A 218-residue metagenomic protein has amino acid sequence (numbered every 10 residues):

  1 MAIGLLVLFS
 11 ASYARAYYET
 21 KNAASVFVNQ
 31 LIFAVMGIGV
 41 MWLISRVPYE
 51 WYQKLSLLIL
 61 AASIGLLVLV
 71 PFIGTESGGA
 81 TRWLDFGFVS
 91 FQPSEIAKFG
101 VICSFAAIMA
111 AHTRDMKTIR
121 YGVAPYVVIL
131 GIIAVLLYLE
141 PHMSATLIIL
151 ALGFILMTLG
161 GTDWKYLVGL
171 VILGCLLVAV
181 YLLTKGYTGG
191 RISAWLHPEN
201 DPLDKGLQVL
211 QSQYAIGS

Functional and structural regions predicted by a protein language model:
M1-V7, L176: N-terminal signal-anchor transmembrane alpha helix
I3, M36, I73, G160 (+3 more regions): Short glycine-rich loop/turn motifs that provide flexible caps or phosphate-binding loops at active sites
L6-P141, P202, V209: Membrane-helix boundary/helix-loop-helix interface segments in multi-pass membrane proteins
L57-L60, I64, R120-L136, M143-L183: Hydrophobic alpha-helical segments of polytopic membrane proteins
S77-W83, Y166-S218: Hydrophobic, glycine- and aromatic-enriched re-entrant/interface helices and adjoining loop segments
M109, T113, Y138-L139, M157-L159 (+3 more regions): Hydrophobic residues in alpha-helical segments
